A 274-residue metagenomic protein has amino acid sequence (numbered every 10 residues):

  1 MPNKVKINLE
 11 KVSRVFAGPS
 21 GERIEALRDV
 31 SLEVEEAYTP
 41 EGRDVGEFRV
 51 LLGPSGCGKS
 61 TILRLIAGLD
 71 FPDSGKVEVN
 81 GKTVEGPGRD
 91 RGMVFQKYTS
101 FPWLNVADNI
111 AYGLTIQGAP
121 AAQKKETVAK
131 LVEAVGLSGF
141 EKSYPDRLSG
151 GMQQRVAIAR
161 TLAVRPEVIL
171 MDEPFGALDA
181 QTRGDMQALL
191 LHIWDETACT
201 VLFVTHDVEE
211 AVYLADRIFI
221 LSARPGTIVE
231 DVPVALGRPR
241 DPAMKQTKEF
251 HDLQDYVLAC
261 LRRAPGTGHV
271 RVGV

Functional and structural regions predicted by a protein language model:
A67: Helix-to-loop junction immediately C-terminal to a conserved catalytic motif
G75-G86: Conserved ABC transporter NBD signature motif
P87, A107, E133, E141-Y144: Signature (C-motif/LSGGQ) region and adjacent switch/coupling loops of ABC-type ATPase nucleotide-binding domains
L104-Y112: Short coil-to-helix segment of the ABC ATPase nucleotide-binding domain corresponding to the Q-loop/switch region
A111, T115, P120-F140, H192: Conserved ABC ATPase "signature" region
S143-D146, V164: Conserved signature/switch motifs of ABC ATPase nucleotide-binding domains
I158: Hydrophobic anchor residue at the start of the ABC signature
I169-D172: Catalytic Walker B motif of ABC-type/P-loop ATPase nucleotide-binding domains
